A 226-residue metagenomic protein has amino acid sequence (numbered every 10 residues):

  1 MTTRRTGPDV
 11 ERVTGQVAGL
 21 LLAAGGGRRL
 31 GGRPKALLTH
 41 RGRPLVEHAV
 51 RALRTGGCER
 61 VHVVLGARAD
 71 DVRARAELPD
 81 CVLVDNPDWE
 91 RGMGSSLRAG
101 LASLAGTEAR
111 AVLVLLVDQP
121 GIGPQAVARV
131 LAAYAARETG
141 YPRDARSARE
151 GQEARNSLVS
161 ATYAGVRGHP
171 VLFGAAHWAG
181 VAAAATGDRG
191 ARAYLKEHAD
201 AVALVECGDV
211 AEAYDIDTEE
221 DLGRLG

Functional and structural regions predicted by a protein language model:
T2-G15, A183-G226: Conserved alpha/beta core of the MobA/IspD/sugar-nucleotide pyrophosphorylase nucleotidyltransferase superfamily
V10-R167, A175, D200-C207: Nucleotide and nucleotide-moiety/phosphate-recognizing core
R29, D71-A74, G180, D215 (+1 more regions): Phosphate- and divalent-cation-binding pockets in alpha/beta enzyme and binding domains that engage nucleotide-derived
E47, A179, G226: A cross-family signal for key residues in well-ordered alpha-helices that form functional helical elements
L53, H169, A179-A183: A general boundary/transition motif marking the beginning of the first structured unit of a protein
R75, A133, G180, A184 (+1 more regions): Residues that form generic nucleotide/phosphate-binding pockets
V127, H177-V181, D221-L222: A generic structural signal for short hydrophobic patches within well-formed alpha-helices
H169-F173, Y214-I216: Short glycine- and hydrophobic/aromatic-rich loop-to-beta-strand nucleating segment in the catalytic cores
